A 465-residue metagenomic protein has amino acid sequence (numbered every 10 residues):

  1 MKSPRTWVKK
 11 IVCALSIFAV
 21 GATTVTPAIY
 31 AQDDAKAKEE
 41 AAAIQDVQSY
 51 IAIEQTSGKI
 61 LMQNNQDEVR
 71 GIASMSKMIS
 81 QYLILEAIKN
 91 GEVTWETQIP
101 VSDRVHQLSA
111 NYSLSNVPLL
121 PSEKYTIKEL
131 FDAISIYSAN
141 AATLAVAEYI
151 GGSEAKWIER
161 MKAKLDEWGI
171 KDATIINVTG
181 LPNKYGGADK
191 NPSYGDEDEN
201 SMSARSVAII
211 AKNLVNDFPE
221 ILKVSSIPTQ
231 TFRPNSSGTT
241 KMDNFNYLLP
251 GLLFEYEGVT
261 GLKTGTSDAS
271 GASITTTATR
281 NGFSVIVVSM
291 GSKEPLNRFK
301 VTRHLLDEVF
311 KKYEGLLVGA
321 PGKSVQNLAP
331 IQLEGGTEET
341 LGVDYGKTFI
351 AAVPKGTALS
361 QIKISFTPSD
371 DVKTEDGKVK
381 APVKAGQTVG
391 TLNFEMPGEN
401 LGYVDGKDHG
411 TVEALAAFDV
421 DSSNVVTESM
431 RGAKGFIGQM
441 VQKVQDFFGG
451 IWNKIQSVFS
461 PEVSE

Functional and structural regions predicted by a protein language model:
M1, S57-G58, S122, G282 (+2 more regions): Detector for glycine-centered tight turns/loop "hinges" at secondary-structure junctions
K2-Y30: Sec-dependent N-terminal signal peptides of Gram-positive bacterial secreted proteins and lipoproteins
T6, A22-P27, S57, H106 (+3 more regions): Generic "edge-of-domain/loop-turn" microfeature
L15, E96, K407-H409: Short edge beta-strand segments in beta-sheet-rich domains
V20, A28-R205, V215-F218: Active-site-adjacent loops and short helices of periplasmic peptidoglycan-processing enzymes
G187-A188, G195-E465: Domain-terminus/edge residues, biased toward the C-terminal soluble/receptor-binding domains of extracytoplasmic
